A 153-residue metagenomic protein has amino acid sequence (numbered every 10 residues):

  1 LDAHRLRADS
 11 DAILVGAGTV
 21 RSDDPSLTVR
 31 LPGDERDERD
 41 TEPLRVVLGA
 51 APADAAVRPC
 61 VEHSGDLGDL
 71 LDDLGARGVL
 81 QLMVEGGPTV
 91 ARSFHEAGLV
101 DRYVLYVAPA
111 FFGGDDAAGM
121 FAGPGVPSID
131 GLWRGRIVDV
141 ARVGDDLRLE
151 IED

Functional and structural regions predicted by a protein language model:
L1-D153: Enzymes that bind and transform nitrogen-containing heteroaromatic metabolites
